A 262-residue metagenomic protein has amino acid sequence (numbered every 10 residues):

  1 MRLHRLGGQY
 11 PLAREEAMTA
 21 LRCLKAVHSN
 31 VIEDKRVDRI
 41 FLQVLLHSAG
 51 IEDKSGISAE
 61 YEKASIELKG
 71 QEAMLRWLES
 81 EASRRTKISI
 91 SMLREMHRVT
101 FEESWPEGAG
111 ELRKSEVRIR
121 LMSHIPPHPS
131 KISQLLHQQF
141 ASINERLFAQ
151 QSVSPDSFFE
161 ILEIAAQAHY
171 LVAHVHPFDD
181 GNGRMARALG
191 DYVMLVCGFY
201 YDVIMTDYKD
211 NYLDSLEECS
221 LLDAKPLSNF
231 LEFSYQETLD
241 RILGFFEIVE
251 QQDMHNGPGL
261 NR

Functional and structural regions predicted by a protein language model:
M1-D180, R184-R262: FIC/Doc superfamily catalytic core
